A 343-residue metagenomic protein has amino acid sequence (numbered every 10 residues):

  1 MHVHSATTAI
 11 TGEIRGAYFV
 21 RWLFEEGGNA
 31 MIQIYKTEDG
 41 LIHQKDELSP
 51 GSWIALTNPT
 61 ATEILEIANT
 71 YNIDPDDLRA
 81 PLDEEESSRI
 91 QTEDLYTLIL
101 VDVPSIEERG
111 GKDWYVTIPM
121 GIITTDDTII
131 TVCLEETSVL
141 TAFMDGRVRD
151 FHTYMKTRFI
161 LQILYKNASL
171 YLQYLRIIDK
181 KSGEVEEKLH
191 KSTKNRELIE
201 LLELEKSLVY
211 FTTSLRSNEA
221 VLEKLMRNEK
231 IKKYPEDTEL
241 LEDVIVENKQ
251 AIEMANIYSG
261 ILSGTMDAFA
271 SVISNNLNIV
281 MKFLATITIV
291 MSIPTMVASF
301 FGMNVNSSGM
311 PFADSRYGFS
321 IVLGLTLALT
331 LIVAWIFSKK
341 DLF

Functional and structural regions predicted by a protein language model:
H4, A9-N228, K233-Y234, L240-D243 (+2 more regions): Peripheral, non-transmembrane regulatory/ligand-interaction domains of membrane transport proteins
N72-I73, V246-F343: Hydrophobic alpha-helical transmembrane segments and their immediately adjacent juxtamembrane loops
I90-T92, V139, M144-D145, D237 (+4 more regions): A generic membrane alpha-helix/interface feature
